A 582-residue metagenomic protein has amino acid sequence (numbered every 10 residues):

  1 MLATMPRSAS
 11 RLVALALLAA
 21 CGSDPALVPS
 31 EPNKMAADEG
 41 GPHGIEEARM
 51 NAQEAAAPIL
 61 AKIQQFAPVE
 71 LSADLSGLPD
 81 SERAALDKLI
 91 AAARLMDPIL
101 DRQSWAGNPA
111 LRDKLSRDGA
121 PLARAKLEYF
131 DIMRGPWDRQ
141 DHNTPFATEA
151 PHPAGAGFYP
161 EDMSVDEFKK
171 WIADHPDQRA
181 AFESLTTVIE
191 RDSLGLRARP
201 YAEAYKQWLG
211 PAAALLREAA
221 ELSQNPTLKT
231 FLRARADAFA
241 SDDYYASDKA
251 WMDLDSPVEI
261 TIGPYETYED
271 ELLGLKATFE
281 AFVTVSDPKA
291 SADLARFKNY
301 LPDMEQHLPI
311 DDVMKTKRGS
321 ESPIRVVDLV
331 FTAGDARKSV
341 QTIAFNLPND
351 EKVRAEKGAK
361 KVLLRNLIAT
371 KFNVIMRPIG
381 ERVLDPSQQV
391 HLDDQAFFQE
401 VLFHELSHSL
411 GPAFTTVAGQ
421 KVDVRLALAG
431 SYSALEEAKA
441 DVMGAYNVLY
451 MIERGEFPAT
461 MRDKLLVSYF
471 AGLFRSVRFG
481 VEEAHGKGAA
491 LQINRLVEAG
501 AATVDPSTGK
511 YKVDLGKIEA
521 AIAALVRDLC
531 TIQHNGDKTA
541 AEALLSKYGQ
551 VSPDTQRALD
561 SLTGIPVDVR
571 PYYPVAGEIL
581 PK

Functional and structural regions predicted by a protein language model:
C21-P25: Bacterial signal peptide processing site
G44-F231: N-terminal helix-rich structural modules
Y201-D393: Contiguous, non-catalytic segments that form substrate-binding/exosite surfaces or channel walls
N225, S433-Y450: An active-site-proximal "capping" alpha-helix that borders the catalytic cofactor pocket
Q399-A413, A440, A445: Active-site recognition of the HExxH zinc-binding catalytic motif
P412-A438: Post-HEXXH active-site segment of zinc metalloproteases
A445-A543, K547: Long, well-structured alpha-helical subdomains associated with metal-dependent extracellular/ecto-lumenal hydrolases
V526, C530-K582: Extended, compositionally biased alpha-helical segments that mediate assembly or anchoring
